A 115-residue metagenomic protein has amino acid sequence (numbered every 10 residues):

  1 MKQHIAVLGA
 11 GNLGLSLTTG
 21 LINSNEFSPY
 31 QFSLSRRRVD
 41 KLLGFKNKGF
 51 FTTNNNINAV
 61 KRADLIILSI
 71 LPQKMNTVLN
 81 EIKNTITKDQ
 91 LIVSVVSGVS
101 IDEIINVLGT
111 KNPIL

Functional and structural regions predicted by a protein language model:
M1-N54, N58: NAD(P)+-binding Rossmann beta1-loop-alpha1 motif at the extreme N-terminus of oxidoreductases
V39, K48, N56-K61, L65-L68 (+1 more regions): Rossmann-like NAD(P)(H) cofactor-binding subdomain of soluble oxidoreductases
